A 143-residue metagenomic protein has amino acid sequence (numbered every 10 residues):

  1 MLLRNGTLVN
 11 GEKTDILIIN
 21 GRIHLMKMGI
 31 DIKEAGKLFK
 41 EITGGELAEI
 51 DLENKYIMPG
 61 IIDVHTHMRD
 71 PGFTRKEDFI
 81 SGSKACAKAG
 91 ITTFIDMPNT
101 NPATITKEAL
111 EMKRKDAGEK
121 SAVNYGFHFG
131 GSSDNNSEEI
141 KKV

Functional and structural regions predicted by a protein language model:
M1-G44: N-terminal metal-binding scaffold of metallo-dependent hydrolase/deaminase domains
L3, I18, D51-L52, D63: Short, acidic, Ser/Thr-enriched surface-loop or helix-capping motifs
T14, R22, G90, A109 (+1 more regions): General structural feature for long, well-ordered alpha-helical segments within catalytic domains of soluble enzymes
G44, K55-K120: Metal-associated gating/positioning segment near the N- to mid-region
I50-D51, D96, F127: General beta-strand structural signal in soluble alpha/beta enzymes
D116-V143: Metal-coordinating catalytic core of metallo-dependent amide/deamination hydrolases
